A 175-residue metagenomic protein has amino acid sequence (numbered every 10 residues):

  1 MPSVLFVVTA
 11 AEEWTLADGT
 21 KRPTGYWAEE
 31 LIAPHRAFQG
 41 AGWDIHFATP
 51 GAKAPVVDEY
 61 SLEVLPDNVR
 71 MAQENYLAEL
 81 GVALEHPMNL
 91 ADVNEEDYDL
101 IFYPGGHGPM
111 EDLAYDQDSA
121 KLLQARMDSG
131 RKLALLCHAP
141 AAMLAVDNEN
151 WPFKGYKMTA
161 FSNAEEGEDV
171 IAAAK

Functional and structural regions predicted by a protein language model:
M1-S129, A141-K175: Extended, subdomain-level signal for the structured scaffold at the beginning of enzyme domains
K132: Active-site cofactor/cluster-binding pocket
L135-A139: Short, thiol/selenol-centered motifs that function as redox-active sites or metal-ligating centers
